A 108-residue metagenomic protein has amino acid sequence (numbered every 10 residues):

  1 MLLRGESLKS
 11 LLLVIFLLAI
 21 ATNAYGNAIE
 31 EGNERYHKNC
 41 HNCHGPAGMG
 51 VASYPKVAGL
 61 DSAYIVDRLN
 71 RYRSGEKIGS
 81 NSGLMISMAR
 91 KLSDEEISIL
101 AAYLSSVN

Functional and structural regions predicted by a protein language model:
L2-L12: Bacterial N-terminal signal peptides that target proteins for export
L11-I20: Sec-dependent N-terminal signal peptides
A19-R35, P46, V51-P55: Electrostatic cytochrome c docking/interface patches
E30-K38, A58, S62-R68, D94: Sequence context surrounding c-type heme c attachment/ligation sites in exported
H37-P46, L100, L104: The canonical Cys-X-X-Cys-His
N39, A47, R68, Y72-G79: A short secondary-structure junction motif
V51-A58, R73-N108: Axial heme c-ligation environment in periplasmic c-type cytochrome domains
